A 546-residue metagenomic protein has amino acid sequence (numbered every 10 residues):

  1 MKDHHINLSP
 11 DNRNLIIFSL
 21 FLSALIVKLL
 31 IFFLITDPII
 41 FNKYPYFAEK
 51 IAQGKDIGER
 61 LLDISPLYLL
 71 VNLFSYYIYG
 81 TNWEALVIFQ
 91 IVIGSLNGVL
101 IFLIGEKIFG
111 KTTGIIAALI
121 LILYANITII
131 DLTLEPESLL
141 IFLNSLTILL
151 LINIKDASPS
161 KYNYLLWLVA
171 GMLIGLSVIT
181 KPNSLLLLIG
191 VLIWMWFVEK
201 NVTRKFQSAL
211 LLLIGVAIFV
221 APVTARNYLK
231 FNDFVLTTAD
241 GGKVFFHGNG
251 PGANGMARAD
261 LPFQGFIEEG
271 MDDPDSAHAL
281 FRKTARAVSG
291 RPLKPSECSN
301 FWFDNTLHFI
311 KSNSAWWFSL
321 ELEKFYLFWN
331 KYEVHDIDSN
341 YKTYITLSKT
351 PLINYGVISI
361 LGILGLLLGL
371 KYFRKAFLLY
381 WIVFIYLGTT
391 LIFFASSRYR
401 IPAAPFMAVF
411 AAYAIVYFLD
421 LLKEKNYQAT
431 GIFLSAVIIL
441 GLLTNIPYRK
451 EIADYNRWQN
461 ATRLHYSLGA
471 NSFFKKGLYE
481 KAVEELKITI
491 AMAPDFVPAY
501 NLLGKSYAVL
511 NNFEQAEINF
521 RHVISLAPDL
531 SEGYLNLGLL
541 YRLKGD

Functional and structural regions predicted by a protein language model:
N14, L96-L123, I141-F142, K161-Y164 (+1 more regions): Transmembrane-helix signature of polytopic, membrane-embedded enzymes that assemble or transfer cell-envelope glycans
F18, I88-F109, L146, L150 (+1 more regions): Transmembrane-helix motifs of polytopic, lipid-linked glycan transferases
L25, A117-A118, L165-K181, L192 (+2 more regions): Membrane-interface alpha helices of multi-pass inner-membrane proteins
L34-F47, I57-F74, G80-E84, F234-T238 (+5 more regions): Extracytoplasmic catalytic/substrate-binding loops of multi-pass membrane glycan-assembly enzymes
D63, L67-Y68, A85-I93, I116-L151 (+3 more regions): Multi-pass, polyprenyl lipid-linked donor-dependent membrane glycosyltransferases
E84-A85, R291, F301-W302, H308-L379: Membrane-interface anchor segments at the N-terminal boundary of transmembrane helices in multi-pass membrane enzymes
T147-L166, S177, M195-E199, L478 (+1 more regions): Membrane-interface transmembrane helices that cradle and orient dolichyl/undecaprenyl
L236-L327: Membrane-proximal stem/loop segments at transmembrane-domain junctions that anchor or position
